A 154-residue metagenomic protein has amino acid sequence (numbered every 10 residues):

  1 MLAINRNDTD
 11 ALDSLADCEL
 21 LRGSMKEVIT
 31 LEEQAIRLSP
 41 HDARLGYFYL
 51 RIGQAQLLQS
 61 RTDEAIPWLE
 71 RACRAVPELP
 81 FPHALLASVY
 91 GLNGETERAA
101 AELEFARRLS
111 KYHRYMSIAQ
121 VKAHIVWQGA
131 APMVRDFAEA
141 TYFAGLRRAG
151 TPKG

Functional and structural regions predicted by a protein language model:
M1-G154: Alpha-helical protein-protein interaction modules
